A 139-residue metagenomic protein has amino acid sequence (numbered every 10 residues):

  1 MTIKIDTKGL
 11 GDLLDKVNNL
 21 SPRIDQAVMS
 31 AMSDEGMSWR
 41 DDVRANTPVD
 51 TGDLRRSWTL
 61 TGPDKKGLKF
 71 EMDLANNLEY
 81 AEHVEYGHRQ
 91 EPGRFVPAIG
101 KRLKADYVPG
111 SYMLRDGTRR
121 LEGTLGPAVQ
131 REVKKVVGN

Functional and structural regions predicted by a protein language model:
M1-A81, Q90-N139: Short, Lys/Arg-rich flexible segments
